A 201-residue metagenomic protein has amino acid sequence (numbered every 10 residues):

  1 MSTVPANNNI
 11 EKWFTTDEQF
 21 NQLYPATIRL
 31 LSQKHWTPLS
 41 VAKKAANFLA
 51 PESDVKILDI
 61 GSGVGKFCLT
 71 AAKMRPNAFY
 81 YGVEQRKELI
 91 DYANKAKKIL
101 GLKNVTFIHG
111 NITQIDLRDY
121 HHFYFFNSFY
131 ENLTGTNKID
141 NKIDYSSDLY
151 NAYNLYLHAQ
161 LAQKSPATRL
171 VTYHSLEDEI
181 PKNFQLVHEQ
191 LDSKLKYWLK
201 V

Functional and structural regions predicted by a protein language model:
M1-E52: S-adenosyl-L-methionine
D54-G63: Conserved class I S-adenosyl-L-methionine
K66-N77: Conserved SAM-binding loop of SAM-dependent methyltransferases across substrates and taxa, primarily the Class I
F79-E84: Conserved SAM-binding motif I beta-strand of class I
A93: Conserved SAM-binding loop
G101-G110: Conserved SAM-binding strand-loop segment of SAM-dependent methyltransferases
Q114-R118: Short conserved loop adjoining the S-adenosyl-L-methionine
N132-K200: C-terminal substrate-binding/active-site "lid" region of AdoMet-derived donor-dependent transferases
